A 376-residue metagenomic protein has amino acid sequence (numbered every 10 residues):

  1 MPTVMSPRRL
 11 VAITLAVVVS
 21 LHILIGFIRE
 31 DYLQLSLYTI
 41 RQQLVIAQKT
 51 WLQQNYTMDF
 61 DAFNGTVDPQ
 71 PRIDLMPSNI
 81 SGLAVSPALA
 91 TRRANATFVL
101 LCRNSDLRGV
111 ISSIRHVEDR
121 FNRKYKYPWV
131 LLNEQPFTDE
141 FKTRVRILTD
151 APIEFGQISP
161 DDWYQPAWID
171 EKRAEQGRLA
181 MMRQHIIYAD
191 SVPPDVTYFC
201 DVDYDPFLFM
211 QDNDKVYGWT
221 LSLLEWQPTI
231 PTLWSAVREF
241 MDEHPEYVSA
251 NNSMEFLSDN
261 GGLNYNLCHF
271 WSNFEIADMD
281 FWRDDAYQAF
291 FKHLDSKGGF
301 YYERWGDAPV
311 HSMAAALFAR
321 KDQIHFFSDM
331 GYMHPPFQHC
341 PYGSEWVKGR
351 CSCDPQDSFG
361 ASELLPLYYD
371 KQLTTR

Functional and structural regions predicted by a protein language model:
M1-Y125, R144-Q157, W163-V192, Y342-R376: Juxtamembrane luminal stem/stalk of type II transmembrane Golgi/ER carbohydrate-processing enzymes
I13-V17, L21-I25, Y38, Q43 (+3 more regions): C-terminal catalytic/acceptor-binding lobe
F98, W129, S191, T197 (+3 more regions): Structural signal for hydrophobic/aromatic residues that build the beta-strand cores of folded beta-sheet domains
R108-H116, D139, D201-Y204, A308-P309: Well-ordered, non-membrane alpha-helical segments in soluble/globular domains
P128-Q135, T220: Short internal beta-strands
Q135-F141, Q227: Short, charged/polar "capping" segments at the starts of alpha-helices and the immediately preceding loops
P160-P166, E225-Q227, M333-P335: A short acidic, often aromatic-flanked loop/helix-cap motif at beta-alpha or helix-coil junctions that lines enzyme
Y198-D295, R304: Conserved catalytic core of nucleotide-sugar-dependent glycosyltransferases
